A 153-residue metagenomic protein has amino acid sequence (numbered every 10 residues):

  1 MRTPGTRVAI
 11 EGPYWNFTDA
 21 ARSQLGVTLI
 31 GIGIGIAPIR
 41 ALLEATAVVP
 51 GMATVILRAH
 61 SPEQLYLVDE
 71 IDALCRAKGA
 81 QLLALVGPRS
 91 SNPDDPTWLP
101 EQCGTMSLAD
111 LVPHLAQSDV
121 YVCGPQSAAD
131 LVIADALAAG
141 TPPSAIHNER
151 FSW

Functional and structural regions predicted by a protein language model:
M1-W153: FNR/FR-type flavoprotein reductase catalytic core
